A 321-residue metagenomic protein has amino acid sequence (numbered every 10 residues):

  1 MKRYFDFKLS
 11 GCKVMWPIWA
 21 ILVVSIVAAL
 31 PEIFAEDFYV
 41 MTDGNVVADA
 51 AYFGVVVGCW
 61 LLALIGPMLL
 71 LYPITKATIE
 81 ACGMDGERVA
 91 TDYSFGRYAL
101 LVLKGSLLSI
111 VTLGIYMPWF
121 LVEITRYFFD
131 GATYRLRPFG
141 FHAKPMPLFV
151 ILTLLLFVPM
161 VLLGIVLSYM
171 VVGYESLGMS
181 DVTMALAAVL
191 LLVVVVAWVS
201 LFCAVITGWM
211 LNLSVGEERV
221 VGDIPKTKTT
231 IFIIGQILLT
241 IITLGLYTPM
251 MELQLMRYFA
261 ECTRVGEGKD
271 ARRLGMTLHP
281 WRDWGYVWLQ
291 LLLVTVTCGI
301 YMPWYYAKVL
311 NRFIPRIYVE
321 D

Functional and structural regions predicted by a protein language model:
M1-E87, Y93-L244, T248-E252, M256-F259 (+2 more regions): Short, small/hydrophobic-residue-rich motifs at membrane-helix boundaries and re-entrant hairpins of integral membrane
